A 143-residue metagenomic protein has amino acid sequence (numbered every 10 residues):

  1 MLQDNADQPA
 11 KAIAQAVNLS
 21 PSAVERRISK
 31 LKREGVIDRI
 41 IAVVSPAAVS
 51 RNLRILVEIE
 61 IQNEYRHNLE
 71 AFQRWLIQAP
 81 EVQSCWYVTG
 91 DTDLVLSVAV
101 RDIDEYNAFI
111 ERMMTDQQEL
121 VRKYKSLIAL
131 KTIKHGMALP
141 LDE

Functional and structural regions predicted by a protein language model:
M1-E143: A compositional/biophysical signature of low hydrophobicity enriched in polar/charged and small residues
